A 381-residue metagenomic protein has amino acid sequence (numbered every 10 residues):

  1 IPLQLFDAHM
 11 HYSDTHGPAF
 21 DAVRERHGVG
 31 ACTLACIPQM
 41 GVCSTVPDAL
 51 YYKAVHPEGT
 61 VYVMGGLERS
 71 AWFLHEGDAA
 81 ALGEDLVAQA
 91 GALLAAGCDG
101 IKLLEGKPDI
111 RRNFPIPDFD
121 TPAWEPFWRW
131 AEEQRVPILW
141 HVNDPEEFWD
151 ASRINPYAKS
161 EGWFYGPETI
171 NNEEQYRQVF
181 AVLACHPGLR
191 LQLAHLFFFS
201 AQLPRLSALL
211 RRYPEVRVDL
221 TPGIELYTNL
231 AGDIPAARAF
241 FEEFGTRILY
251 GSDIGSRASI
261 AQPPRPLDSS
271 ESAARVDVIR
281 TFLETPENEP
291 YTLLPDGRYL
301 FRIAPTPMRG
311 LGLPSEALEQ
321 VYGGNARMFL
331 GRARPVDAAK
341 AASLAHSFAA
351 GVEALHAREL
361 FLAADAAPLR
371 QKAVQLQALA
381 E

Functional and structural regions predicted by a protein language model:
I1-G59: An N-terminally biased module of ancient metal coordination in phosphate/nucleic-acid-related enzymes
I1-P2, H27-G28, T33, T60 (+4 more regions): Active-site gating loops and adjacent loop-to-helix segments of metal-dependent hydrolytic enzymes
F6-M10, A31-A35, V61-G66, I101-L103 (+4 more regions): Hydrophobic faces of well-ordered beta-strands that scaffold small-molecule active sites in alpha/beta enzyme cores
H9-P18, I37-V46, S70-E84, D109-D118 (+3 more regions): Acidic-and-aromatic substrate-binding clefts and catalytic sites of carbohydrate-active enzymes
D14, E174-R177, R190-A380: H/E-rich (His + Asp/Glu) clusters that bind or coordinate divalent metals
P18-D21, L50, H75-G83, V87-A90 (+4 more regions): Distinct, well-ordered alpha-helical segments
H27-G30, G97-D99, Q134-P137, C185-R190 (+2 more regions): Glycine-enriched alpha-helix->loop->beta-strand junction motifs that scaffold or abut catalytic
V46-I170, P214-R217, P222-E225: Active-site gating/metal-coordination segments in enzymes
